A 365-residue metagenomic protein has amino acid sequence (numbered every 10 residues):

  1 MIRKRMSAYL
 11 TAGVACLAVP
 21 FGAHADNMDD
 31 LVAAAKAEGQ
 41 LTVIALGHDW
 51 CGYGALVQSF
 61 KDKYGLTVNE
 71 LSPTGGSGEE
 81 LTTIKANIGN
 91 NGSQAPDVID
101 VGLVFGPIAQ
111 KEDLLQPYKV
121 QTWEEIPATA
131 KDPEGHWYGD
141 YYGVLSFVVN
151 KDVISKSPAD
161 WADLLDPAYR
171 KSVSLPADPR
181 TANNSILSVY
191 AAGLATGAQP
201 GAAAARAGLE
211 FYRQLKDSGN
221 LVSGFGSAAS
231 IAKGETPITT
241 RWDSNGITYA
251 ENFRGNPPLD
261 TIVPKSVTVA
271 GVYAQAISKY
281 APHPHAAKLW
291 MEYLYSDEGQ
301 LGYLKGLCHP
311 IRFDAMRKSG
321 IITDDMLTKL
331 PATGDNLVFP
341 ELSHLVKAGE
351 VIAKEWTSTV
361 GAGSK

Functional and structural regions predicted by a protein language model:
M1-T11: Bacterial N-terminal signal peptides that target proteins for export
P20-G22: N-terminal signal peptide c-region/cleavage motif recognized by signal peptidases
H24-T42, K61-K63, D166-A168: Immediate post-signal peptide segment of exported/extracytoplasmic ligand-binding proteins
V32, G106, A162-L165, G193 (+9 more regions): Non-transmembrane alpha-helical segments in soluble domains of secreted/periplasmic/extracellular proteins
I44-Q58, L71-K85, G92-E235, Y249: Extracytoplasmic ligand-binding site segments that recognize negatively charged/polar headgroups
Y142-L145, L209-Q214, N220, R254-K279 (+1 more regions): Periplasmic-binding protein-like
A229, G334-K365: Conserved C-terminal helix/tail region of periplasmic/extracytoplasmic solute-binding proteins
V269, Y273, S278-L337: Mature extracytoplasmic/periplasmic domains
